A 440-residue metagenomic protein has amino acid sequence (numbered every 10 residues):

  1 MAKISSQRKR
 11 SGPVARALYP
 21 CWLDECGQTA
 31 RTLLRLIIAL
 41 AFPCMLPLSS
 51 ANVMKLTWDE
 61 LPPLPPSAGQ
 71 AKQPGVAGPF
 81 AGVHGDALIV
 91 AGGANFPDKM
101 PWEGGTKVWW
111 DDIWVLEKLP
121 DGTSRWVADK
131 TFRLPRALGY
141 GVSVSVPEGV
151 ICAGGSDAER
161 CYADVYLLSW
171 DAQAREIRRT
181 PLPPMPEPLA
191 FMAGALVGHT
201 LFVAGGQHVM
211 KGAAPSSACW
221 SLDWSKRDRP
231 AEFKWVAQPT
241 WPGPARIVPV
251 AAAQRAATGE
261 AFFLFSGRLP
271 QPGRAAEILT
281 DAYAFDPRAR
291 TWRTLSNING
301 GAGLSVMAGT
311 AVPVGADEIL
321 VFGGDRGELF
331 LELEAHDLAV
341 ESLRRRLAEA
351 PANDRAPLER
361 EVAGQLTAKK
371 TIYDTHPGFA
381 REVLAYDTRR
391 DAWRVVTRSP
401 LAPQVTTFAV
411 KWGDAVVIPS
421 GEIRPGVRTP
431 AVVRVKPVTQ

Functional and structural regions predicted by a protein language model:
M1-A2, Q7, M45: Compositionally biased, low-complexity segments
S6-Q7, S11-L18, G27-Q28: Intrinsic, low-complexity polybasic segments
R35-P47: Bacterial N-terminal signal peptides
N52-Q440: Kelch-like beta-propeller repeat domains
